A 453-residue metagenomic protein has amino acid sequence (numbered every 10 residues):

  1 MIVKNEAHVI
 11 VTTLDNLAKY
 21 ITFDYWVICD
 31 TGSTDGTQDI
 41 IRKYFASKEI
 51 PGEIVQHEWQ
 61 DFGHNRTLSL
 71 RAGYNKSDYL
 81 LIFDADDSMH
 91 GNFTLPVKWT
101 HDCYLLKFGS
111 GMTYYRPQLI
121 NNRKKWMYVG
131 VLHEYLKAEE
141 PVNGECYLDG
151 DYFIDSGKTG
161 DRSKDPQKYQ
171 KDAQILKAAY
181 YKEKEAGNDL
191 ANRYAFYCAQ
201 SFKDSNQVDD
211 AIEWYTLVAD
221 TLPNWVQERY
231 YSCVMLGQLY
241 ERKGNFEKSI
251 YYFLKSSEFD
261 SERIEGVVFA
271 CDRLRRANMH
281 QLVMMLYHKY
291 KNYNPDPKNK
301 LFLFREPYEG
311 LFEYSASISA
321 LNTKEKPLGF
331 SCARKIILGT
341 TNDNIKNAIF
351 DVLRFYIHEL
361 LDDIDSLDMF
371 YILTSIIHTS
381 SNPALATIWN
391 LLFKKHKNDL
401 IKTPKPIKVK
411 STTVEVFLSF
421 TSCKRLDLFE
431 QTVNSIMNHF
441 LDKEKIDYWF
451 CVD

Functional and structural regions predicted by a protein language model:
M1-D15, G32, G244, F420-Q431: Active-site beta-to-alpha loop of glycosyltransferases that engages the nucleotide-sugar donor
D15-D24, I28, N434-I446: Short, acidic, metal-binding catalytic loop of nucleotide-sugar glycosyltransferases
N16, C29-I41, E58-W59, C451-D453: A conserved acidic beta->alpha catalytic loop
Y25, V414-S419, D447: Cell-envelope/extracellular polymer assembly enzymes that use nucleotide-activated donors
D39-L68, A72: Conserved donor nucleotide-binding strand/loop of the catalytic core
G63-L70, F83, D87-E213, L217 (+1 more regions): Catalytic-site signature of metal-activated, phosphate-bearing donor transferases, centered on the GT-A/GT-A-like
F202, Y240, L274, S319-A320 (+1 more regions): Residue at a conserved register position within TPR or TPR-like alpha-solenoid repeats
